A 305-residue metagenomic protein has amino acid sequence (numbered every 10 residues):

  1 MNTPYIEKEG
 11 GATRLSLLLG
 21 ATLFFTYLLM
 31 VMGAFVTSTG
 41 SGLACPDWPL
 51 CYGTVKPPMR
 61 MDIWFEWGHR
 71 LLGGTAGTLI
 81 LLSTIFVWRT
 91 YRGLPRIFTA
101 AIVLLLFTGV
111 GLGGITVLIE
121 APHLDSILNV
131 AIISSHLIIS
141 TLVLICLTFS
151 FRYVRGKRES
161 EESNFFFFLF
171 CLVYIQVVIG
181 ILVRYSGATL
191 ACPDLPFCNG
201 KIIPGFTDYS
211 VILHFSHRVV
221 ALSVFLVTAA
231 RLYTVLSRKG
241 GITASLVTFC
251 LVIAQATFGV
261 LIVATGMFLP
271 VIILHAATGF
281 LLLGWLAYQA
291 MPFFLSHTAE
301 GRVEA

Functional and structural regions predicted by a protein language model:
M1-A305: Polytopic transmembrane helical bundles with strong interfacial aromatic enrichment
